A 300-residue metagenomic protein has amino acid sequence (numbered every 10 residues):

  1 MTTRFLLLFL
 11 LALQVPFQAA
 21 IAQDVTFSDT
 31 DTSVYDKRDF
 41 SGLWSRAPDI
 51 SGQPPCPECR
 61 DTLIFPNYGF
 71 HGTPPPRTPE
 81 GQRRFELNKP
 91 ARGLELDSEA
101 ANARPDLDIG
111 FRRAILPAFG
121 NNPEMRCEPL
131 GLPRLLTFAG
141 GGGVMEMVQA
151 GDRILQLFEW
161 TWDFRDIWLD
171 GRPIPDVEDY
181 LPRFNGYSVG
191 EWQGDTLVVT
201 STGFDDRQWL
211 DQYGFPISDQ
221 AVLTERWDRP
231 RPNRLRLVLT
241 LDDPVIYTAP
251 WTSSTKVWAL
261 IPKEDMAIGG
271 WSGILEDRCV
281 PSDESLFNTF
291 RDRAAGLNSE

Functional and structural regions predicted by a protein language model:
M1-F5: Positively charged n-region of N-terminal signal peptides that target proteins for export
L6-P16: Bacterial N-terminal signal peptides
I21-E300: PEST-like low-complexity, intrinsically disordered acidic/proline/serine-rich tracts that flank trafficking/processing
